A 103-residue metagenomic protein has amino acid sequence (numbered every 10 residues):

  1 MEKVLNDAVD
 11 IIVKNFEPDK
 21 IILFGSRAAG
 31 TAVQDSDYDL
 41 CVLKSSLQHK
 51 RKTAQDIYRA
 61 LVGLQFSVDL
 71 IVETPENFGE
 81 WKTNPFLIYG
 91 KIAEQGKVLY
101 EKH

Functional and structural regions predicted by a protein language model:
M1-K20, A29-Q34, S45-H103: Catalytic core of pol beta-like nucleotidyltransferases
F24-S26: Glycine-rich beta-strand-to-loop/alpha-helix junction loops that act as flexible
S36-Y38: Short, conserved active-site loops that position catalytic residues or coordinate cofactors/metal ions across diverse
C41-L43: Short hydrophobic/aromatic beta-strand micro-patches that form the beta-sheet surface supporting nucleotide- or nucleic
